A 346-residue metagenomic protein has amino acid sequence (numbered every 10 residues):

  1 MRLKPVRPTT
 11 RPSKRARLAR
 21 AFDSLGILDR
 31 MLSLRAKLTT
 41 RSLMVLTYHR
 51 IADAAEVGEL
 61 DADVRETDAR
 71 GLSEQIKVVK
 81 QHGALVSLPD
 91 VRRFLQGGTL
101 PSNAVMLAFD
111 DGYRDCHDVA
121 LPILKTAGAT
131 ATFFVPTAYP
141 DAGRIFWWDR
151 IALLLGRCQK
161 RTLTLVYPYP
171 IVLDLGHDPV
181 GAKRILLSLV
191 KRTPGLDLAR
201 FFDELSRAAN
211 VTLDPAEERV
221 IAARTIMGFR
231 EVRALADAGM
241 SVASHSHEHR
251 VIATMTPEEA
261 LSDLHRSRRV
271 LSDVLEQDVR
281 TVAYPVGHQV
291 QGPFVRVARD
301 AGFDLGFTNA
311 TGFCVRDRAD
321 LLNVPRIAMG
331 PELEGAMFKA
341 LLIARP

Functional and structural regions predicted by a protein language model:
R2-A108, D115, F146-L165, L173-H177 (+2 more regions): C-terminal active-site subregion of NodB/CE4 polysaccharide deacetylases
R11, A36-L43, T47, R144-A238: Extended, charge-rich helix/loop segments that form flexible, surface "patches" used to engage negatively charged
A62, F134-V135, F146, A222 (+2 more regions): Residue-level signal for pocket-adjacent positions within structured domains
L100-P101, Y113, L121-F134, G181 (+3 more regions): CE4/NodB-like, metal-dependent polysaccharide N-deacetylase domain that modifies extracellular/periplasmic N-acetylated
P122, R233, V295-R296: Alpha-helical segments flanking ligand/cofactor-binding loops in enzyme cores
T137-P140: Short beta-alpha junction loops
